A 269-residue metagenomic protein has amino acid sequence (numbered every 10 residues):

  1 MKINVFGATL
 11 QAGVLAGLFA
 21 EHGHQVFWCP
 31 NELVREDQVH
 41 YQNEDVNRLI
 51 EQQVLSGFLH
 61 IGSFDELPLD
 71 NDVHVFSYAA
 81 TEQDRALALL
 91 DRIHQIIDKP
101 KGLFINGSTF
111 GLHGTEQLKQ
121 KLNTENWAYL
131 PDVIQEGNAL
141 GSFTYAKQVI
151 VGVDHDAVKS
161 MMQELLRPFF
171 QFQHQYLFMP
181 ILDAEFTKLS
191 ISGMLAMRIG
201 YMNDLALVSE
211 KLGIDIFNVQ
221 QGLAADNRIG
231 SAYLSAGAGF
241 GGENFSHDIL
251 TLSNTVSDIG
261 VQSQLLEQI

Functional and structural regions predicted by a protein language model:
M1-E44: NAD(P)+-binding Rossmann beta1-loop-alpha1 motif at the extreme N-terminus of oxidoreductases
V5-A8, L15-L18, H22, I249 (+1 more regions): ATP-dependent carboxylate/acyl-activation modules
H22, E116-A128, A139-S231, T255-I259: Internal alpha-helical scaffold of NAD(P)-dependent oxidoreductase catalytic cores
C29-D72, A80-A86: Conserved N-terminal Rossmann-fold NAD(P) cofactor-binding segment
F76-A79, S108, D154: Glycine-rich, N-terminal phosphate-binding loop of Rossmann-like dinucleotide-binding domains
T81-A139: Rossmann-like NAD(P)(H) cofactor-binding subdomain of soluble oxidoreductases
